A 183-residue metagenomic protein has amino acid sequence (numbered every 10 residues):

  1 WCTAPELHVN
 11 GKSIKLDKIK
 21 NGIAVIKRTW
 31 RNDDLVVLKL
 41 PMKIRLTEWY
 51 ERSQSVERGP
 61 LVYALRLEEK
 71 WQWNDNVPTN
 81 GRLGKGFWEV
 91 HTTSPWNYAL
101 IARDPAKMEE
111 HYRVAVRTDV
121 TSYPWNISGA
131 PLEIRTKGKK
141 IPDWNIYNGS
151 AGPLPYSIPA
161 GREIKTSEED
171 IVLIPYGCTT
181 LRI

Functional and structural regions predicted by a protein language model:
W1-V9: Beta-strand-rich binding/interaction modules
V9, K15, I19, K27-R31 (+1 more regions): C-terminal beta-rich recognition modules with glycine/proline-rich loops and embedded aromatic residues
